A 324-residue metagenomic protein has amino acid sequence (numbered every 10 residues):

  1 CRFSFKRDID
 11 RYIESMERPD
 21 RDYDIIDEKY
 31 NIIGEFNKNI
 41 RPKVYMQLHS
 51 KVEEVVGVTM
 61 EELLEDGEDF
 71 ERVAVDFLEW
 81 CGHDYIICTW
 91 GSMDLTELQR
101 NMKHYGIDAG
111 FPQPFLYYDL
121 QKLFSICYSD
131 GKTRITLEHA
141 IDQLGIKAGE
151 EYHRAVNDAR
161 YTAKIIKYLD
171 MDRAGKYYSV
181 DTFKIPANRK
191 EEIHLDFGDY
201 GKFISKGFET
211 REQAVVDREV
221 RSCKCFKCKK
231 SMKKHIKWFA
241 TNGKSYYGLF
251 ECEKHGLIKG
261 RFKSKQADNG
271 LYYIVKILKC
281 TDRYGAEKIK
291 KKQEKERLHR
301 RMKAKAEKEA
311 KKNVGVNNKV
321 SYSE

Functional and structural regions predicted by a protein language model:
C1-Q99, G201, L257-K303: Conserved non-catalytic scaffold segment of RNase H-like nuclease domains
E17, I32, P112-P114, Y246: A short, structural micro-pattern
V44-Q47, E53-V56, M60-L63, L123-A159: Active-site-proximal helix-loop-helix substrate-binding element of RNase H-like nuclease domains
V58, I107, I146, K230-M232 (+1 more regions): Short aromatic/hydrophobic-glycine micro-motifs
I86-M93, E97-M102, T136-D199: Acidic, Mg2+-coordinating catalytic module of metal-dependent nucleases/exonucleases that use a two-metal-ion mechanism
M102-P114: A short alpha->loop->secondary-structure connector
F111-F124: Conserved beta-strand -> loop -> alpha-helix junction used to position metal-binding or nucleic-acid-contacting
Y168-E324: Acidic two-metal-ion nuclease catalytic site recognized across multiple nuclease folds, prominently DnaQ/RNase D-T
